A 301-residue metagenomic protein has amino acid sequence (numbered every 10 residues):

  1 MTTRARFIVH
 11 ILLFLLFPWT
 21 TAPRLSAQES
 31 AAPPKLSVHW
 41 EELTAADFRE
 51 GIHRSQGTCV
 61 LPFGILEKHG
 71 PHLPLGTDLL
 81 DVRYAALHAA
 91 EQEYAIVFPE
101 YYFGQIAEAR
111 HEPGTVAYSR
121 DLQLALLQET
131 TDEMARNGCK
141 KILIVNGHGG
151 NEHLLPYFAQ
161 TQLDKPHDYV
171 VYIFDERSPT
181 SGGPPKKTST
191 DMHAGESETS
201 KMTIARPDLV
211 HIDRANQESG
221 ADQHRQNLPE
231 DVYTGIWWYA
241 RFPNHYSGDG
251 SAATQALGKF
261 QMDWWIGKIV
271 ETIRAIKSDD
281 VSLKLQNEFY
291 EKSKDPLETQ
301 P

Functional and structural regions predicted by a protein language model:
M1-A5: N-terminal secretory signal peptides that target proteins for export/translocation
F7-I8, L228: Intrinsic disorder/low-complexity signature
I8-A22: Bacterial N-terminal signal peptides
Q28-D121, A125-K141, G149-P301: Extended, histidine- and acidic-residue-enriched regions that form the cofactor-binding/catalytic faces
